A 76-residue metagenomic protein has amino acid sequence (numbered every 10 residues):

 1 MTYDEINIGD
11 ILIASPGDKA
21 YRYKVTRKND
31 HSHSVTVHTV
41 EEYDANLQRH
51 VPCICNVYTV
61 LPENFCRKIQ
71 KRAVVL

Functional and structural regions predicted by a protein language model:
M1-T2: Short alpha-helix capping/helix-loop boundary micro-motifs
S15, K19-I54: Basic/aromatic-rich interaction segments and small domains that mediate binding to polyanionic partners
Y43-L76: Intrinsically disordered, low-complexity, charged/polar segments
